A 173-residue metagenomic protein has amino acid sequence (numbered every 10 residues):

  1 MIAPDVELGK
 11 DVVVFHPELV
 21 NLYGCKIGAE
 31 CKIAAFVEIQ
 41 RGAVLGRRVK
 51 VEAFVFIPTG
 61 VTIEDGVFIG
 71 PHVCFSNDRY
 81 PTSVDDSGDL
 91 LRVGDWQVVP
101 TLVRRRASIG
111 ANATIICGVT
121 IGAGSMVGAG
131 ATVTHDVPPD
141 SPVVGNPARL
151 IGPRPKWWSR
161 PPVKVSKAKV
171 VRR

Functional and structural regions predicted by a protein language model:
I2-P4, V14-V119, N146-A148, R154-P162: Flexible, glycine/small-residue-enriched loop-and-beta-strand segment within the central core of proteins
N112, G130, K167-A168: Low-complexity, intrinsically disordered short peptide segments enriched in small/polar/basic residues
V119-D136, D140-P142: C-terminal/domain-terminus segments
P162-R173: Phosphate-binding loop/pocket of nucleotide- and phosphate-handling active sites
